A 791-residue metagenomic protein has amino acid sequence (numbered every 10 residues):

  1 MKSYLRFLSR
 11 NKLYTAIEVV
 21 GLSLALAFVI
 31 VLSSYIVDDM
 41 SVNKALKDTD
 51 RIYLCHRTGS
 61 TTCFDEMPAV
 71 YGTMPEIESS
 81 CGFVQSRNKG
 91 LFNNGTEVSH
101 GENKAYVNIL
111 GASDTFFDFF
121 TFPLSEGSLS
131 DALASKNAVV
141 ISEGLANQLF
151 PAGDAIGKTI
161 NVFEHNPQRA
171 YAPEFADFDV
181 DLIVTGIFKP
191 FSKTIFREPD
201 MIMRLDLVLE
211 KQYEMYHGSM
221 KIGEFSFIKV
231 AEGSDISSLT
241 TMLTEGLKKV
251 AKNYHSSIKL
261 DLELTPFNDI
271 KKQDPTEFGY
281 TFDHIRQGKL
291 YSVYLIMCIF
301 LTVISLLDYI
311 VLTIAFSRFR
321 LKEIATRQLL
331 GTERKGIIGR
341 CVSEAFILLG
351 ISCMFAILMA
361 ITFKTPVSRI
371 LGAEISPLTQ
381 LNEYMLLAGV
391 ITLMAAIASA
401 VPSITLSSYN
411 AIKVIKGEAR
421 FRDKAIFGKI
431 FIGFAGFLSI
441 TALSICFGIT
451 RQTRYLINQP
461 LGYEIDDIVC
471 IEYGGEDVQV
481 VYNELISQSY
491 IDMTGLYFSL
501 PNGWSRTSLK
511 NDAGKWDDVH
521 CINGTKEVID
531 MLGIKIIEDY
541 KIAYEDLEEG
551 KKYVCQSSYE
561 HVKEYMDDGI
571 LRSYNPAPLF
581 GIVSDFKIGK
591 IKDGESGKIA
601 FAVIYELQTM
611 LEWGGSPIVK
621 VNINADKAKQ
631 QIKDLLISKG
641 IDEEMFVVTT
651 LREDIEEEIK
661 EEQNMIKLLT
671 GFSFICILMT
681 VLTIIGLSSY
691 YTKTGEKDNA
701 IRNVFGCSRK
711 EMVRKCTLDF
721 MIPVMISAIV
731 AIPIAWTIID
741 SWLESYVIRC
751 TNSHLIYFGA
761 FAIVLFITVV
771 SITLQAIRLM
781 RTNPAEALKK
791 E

Functional and structural regions predicted by a protein language model:
K2-G21, L307-L348, S408-A419, L682-I722 (+1 more regions): Intracellular coupling helices
Y4, L8, E18, D39 (+28 more regions): Generic structural signal for small/hydrophobic residues in well-ordered secondary structure, especially within
R6, R10-N11, L247-C298, R318-F319 (+5 more regions): Membrane-helix entry/capping segments
R10-D39, R286-K322, G350, F427-I449 (+4 more regions): Hydrophobic alpha-helical transmembrane segments of multi-pass inner-membrane transport and secretion
A27, V31, E263, A345-S408 (+2 more regions): Small-residue-rich transmembrane alpha-helices
L32-G95, N103, E210, S219-F227 (+5 more regions): Membrane-proximal extracellular/periplasmic loop immediately following the first transmembrane helix
S113-S125, V139-R286, S487-E657: Mid-to-C-terminal secondary-structure elements that act as membrane-proximal/extracytoplasmic interface segments
D642-V724, A728, I739: C-terminal transmembrane helical bundles of large multi-pass transporters and their helix-start/helix-kink determinants
